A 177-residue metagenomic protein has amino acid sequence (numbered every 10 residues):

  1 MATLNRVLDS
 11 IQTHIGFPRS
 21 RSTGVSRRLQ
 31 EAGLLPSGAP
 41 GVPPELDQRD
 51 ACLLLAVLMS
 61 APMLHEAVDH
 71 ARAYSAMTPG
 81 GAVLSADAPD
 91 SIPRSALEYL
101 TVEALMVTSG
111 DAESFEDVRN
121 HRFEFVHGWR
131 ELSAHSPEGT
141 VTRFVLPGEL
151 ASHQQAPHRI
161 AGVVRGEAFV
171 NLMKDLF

Functional and structural regions predicted by a protein language model:
M1-S22: Polyanion-binding surface elements
S26-A32, L46: Basic amphipathic alpha-helical segments that dock to polyanions
A39-E45: Short, Lys/Arg-rich nucleic-acid/phosphate-binding segment
A51-A73: A short, Lys/Arg-enriched interface patch at domain edges and termini
S85-E113: Acidic, glycine-rich loop-and-strand cores that form catalytic or ligand-binding grooves in diverse globular domains
T108-F177: Glycine-rich, aromatic-bearing surface loops/beta-hairpins
